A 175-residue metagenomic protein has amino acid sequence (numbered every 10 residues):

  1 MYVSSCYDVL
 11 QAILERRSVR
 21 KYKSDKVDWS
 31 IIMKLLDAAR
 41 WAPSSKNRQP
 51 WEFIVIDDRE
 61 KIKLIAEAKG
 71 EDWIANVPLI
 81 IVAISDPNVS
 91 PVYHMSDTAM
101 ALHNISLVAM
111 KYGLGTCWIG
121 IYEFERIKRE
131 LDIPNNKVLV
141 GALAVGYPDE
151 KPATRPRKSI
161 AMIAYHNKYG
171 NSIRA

Functional and structural regions predicted by a protein language model:
M1-A175: Acidic, surface-exposed loops and disordered segments
